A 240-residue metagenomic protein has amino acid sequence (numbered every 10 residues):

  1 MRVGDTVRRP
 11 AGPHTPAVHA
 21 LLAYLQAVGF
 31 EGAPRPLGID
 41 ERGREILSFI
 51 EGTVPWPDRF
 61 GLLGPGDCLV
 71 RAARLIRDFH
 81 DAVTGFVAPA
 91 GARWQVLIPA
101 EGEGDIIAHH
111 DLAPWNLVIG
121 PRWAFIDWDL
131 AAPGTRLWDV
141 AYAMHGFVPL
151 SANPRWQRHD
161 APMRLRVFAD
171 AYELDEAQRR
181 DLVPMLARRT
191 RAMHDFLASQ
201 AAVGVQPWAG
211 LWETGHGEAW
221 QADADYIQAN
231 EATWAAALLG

Functional and structural regions predicted by a protein language model:
M1-R2, P36, V96-D139: Active-site acidic catalytic loop and adjacent metal/ATP-binding pocket of ATP-dependent phosphoryl transfer enzymes
G4-A82, F86: A conserved alpha-helical element in kinase catalytic cores
G38-R42, A88-P99: Short, glycine/charge-rich beta-strand/loop segments that flank catalytic centers and engage negatively charged groups
D58-A92, D105-H110, W115, I119 (+2 more regions): Conserved kinase catalytic-core helix
D58-L62, A132-G134, L150-R155: Short, polar/flexible loop-turn hinges at active-site or ligand-entry regions and domain interfaces
V140-L174, R189-Q200: Active-site activation/catalytic loop segments of kinase-like enzymes and analogous catalytic loops in related
D181-P184: Eukaryotic Ser/Thr/Pro-rich intrinsically disordered, low-complexity regulatory regions
M193-G240: ATP/Mg2+ or Mg2+-diphosphate-binding catalytic cores that bind nucleotide phosphates or diphosphates via glycine-rich
